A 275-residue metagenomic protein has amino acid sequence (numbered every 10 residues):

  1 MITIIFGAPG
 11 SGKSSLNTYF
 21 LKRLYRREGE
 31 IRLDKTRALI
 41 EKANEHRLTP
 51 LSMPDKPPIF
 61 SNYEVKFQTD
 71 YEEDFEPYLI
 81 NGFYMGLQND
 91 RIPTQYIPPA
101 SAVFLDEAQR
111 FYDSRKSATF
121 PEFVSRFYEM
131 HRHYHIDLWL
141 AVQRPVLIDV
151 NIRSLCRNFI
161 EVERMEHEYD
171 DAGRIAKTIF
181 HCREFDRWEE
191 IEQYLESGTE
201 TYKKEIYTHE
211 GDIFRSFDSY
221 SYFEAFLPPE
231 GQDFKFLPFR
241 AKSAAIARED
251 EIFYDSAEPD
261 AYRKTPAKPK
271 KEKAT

Functional and structural regions predicted by a protein language model:
I5, N17: Hydrophobic anchor at the beta1->P-loop junction of P-loop NTPases
G10: Walker A (P-loop) phosphate-binding loop of P-loop NTPases
K13-S14: Conserved lysine of the Walker
R23-T36, K42-P58: Post-Walker A helix-loop "phosphate-sensing" segment adjacent to the P-loop in P-loop NTPases
L51-P54, Y63-E129: Conserved nucleotide-sensing/catalytic segment adjacent to the nucleotide-binding pocket in NTP-handling enzymes
K56-P57, P99-A102, Y134-L140: Loop/turn-to-beta-strand initiation segments
A108-E196: Replace "adjacent to P-loop NTPase cores in ATP/GTP-dependent enzymes" with "adjacent to NTP-binding cores
R174-T275: Conserved P-loop NTPase motor module
